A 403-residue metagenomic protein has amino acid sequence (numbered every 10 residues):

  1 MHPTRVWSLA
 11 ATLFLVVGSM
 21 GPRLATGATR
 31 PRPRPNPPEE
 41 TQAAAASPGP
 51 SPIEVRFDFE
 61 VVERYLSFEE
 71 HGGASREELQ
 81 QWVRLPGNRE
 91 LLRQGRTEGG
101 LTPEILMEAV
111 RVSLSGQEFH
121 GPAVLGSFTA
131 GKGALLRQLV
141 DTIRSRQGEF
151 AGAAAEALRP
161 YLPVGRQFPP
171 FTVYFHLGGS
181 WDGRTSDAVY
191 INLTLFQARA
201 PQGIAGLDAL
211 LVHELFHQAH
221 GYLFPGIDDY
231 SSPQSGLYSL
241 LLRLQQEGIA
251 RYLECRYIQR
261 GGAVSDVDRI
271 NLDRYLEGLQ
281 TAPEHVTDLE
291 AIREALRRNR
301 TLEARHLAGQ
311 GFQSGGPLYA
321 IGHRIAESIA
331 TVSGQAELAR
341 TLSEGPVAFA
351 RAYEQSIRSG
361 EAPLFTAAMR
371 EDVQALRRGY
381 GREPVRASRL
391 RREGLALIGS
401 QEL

Functional and structural regions predicted by a protein language model:
M1-A10: Bacterial N-terminal signal peptides that target proteins for export
A10-G21: Bacterial N-terminal signal peptides
P22-G27: Boundary at the C-terminal end of the N-terminal hydrophobic targeting segment
R30-H120, A362-G379, V385-G399: N-terminal mature-domain "stem" immediately C-terminal to a signal peptide or N-terminal signal-anchor/transmembrane
P48-E78, L223-I292, S359-L364, A368: Post-HExxH zinc-binding segment in Zn-dependent metallohydrolases
R64-G72, W82-R89, P160-Y161, Q218 (+7 more regions): Structured segments of extracytoplasmic/periplasmic soluble domains in secreted or envelope-associated proteins
S115-L272: Acidic/His-rich structured neighborhood in mature extracellular/periplasmic domains
N271-L403: Pan-zinc metallopeptidase signature
